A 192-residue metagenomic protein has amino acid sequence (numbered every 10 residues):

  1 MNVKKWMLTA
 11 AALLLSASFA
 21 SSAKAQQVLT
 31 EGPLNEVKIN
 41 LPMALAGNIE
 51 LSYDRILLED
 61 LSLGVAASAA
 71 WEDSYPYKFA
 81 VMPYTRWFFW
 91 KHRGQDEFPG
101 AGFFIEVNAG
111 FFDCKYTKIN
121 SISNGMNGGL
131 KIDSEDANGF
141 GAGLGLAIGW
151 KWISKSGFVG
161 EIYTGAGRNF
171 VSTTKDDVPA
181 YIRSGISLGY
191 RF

Functional and structural regions predicted by a protein language model:
M1-E31: Cleavable N-terminal export/targeting peptides
K24-P33, D60, W90-G102, S154-V159: Short loop/turn motifs that connect adjacent beta-strands in outer-membrane beta-barrel proteins
P33-N35, L45-I49, Y77-V81, A101 (+2 more regions): Residues that define the transmembrane beta-barrel architecture of outer-membrane proteins
V37-L41, Y53, V65-A67, P83-T85 (+4 more regions): Membrane-embedded beta-strand positions of outer-membrane beta-barrel proteins
L41-L45, R55, A67-D73, W87-F89 (+3 more regions): Transmembrane beta-strands of outer-membrane beta-barrel pores
S68-P76, F111-F140, V171-D177, S184: Flexible, solvent-exposed loop segments that connect beta-strands
V81-F89, A180-F192: Outer-membrane beta-barrel "beta-signal"
R86-I119: Helix-adjacent hinge/juxtasegments
